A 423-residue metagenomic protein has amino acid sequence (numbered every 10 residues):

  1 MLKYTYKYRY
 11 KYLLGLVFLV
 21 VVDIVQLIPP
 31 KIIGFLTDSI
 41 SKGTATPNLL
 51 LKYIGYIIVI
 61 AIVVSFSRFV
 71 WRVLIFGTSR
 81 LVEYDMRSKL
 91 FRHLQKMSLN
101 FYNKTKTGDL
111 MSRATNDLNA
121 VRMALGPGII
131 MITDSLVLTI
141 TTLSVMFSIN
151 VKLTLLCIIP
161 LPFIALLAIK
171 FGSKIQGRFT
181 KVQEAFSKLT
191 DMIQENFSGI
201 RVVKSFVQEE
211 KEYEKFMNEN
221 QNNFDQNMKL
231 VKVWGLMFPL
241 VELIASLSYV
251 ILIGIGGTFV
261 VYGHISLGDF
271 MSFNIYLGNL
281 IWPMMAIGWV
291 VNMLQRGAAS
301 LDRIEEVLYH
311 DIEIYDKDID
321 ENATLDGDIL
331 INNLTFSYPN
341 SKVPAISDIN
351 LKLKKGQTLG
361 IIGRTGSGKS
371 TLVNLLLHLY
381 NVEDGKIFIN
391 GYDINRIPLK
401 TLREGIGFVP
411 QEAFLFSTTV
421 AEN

Functional and structural regions predicted by a protein language model:
L2, K7, L99-N100, N116-L125 (+7 more regions): An intracellular "coupling" helix at the cytosolic face of ABC transporter transmembrane type-1 domains
Y12-S67, L74, F147-K152, G263 (+1 more regions): Transmembrane helix-loop-helix hairpins at lipid-water interfaces of multipass membrane proteins, especially the type-1
V17, V25-P29, G55, S67 (+5 more regions): Hydrophobic alpha-helical transmembrane segments of ABC transporter permease domains
V17-F18, V25-D38, I60-T107, M111 (+10 more regions): Juxtamembrane helix-loop junctions of ABC transporter transmembrane domains
T44-L49, V145-P162, K229-D302, V307-L308: Helix-loop-helix
L94, F216, I304, I331-N333: Conserved catalytic Walker-motif region of ABC-type ATPase nucleotide-binding domains
D316, A323-N423: ABC-type nucleotide-binding domain
